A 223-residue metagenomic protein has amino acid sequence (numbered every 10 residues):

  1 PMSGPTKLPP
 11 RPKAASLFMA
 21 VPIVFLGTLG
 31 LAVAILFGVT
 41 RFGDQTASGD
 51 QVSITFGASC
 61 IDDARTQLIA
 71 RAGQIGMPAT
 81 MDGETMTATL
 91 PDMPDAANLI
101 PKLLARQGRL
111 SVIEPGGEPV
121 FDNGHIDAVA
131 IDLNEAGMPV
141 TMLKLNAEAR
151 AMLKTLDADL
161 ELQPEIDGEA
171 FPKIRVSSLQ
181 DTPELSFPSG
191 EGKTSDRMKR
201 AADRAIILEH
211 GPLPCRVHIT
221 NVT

Functional and structural regions predicted by a protein language model:
M2-T223: A structural signal for conserved, well-ordered secondary-structure elements that form binding/interaction cores
